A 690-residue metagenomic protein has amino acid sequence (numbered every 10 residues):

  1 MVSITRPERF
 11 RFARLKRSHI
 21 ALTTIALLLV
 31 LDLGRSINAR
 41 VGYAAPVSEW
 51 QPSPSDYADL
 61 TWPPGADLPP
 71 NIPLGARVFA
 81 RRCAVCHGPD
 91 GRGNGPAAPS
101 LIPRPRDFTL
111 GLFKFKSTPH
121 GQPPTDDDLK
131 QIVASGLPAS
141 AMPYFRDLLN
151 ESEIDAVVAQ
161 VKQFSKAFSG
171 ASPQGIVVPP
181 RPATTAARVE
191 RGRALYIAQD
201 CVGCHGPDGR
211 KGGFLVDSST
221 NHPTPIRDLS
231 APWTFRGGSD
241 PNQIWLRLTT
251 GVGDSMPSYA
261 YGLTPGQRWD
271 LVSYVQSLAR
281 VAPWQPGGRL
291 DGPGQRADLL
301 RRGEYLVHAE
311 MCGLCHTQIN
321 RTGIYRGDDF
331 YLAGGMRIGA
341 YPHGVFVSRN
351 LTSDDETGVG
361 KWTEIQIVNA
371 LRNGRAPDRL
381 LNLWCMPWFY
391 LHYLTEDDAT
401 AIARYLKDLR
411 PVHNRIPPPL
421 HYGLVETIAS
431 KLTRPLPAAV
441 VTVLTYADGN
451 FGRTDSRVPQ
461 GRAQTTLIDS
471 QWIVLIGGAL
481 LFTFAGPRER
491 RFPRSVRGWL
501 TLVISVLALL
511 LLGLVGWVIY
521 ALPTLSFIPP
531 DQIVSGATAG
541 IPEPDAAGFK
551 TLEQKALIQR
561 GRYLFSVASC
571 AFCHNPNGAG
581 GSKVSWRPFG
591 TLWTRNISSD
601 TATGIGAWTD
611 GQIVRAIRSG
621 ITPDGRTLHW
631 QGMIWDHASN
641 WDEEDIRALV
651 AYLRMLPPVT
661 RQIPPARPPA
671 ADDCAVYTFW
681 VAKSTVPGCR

Functional and structural regions predicted by a protein language model:
M1-P70, S165, S277-A282, A297 (+2 more regions): N-terminal export/targeting leaders of redox proteins
P46, Q51-S53, S100-R146, E151-V161 (+8 more regions): Extracytoplasmic electron-transfer domains, predominantly the class I c-type cytochrome c fold
P46-V78, A167-I197, A282-H308, N320-I324 (+1 more regions): Electrostatic cytochrome c docking/interface patches
P70, A76-P103, A139, S165-A171 (+11 more regions): Periplasmic/extracellular electron-transfer cofactor-ligation site, primarily the c-type cytochrome heme-c attachment
S140, E151, K162, L306 (+13 more regions): Hydrophobic, ordered structural segments
F145-D147, P173-P180, G287-L290, W384-F389 (+3 more regions): Short linear capping/connector segments at secondary-structure termini
R188-A194, Q199, G206-G209, R296-L306 (+15 more regions): Surface-exposed interaction/gating patches
R301, Y325-T352, D408-D455, A521-K550 (+3 more regions): Cell-wall glycan
